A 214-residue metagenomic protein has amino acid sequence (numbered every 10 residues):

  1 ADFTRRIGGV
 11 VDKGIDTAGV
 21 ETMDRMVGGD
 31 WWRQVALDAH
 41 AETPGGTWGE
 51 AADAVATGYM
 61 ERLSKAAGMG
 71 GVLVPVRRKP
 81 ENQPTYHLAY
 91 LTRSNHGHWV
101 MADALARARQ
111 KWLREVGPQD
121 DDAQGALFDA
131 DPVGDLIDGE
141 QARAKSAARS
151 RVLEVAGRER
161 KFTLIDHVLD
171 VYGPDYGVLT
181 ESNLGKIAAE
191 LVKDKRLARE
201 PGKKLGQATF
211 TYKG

Functional and structural regions predicted by a protein language model:
A1-F162, Y172-G214: Class I S-adenosyl-L-methionine-dependent methyltransferase catalytic core
H167: Non-catalytic DNA-recognition/assembly elements of restriction-modification systems
